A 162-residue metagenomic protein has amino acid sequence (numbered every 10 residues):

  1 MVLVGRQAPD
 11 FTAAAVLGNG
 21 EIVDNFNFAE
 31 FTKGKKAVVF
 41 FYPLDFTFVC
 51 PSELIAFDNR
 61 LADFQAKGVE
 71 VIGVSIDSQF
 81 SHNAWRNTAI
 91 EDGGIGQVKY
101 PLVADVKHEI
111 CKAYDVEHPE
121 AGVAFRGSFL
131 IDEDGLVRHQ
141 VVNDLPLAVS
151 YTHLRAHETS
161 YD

Functional and structural regions predicted by a protein language model:
M1-R155, S160: Chalcogenol-based redox active-site neighborhoods
